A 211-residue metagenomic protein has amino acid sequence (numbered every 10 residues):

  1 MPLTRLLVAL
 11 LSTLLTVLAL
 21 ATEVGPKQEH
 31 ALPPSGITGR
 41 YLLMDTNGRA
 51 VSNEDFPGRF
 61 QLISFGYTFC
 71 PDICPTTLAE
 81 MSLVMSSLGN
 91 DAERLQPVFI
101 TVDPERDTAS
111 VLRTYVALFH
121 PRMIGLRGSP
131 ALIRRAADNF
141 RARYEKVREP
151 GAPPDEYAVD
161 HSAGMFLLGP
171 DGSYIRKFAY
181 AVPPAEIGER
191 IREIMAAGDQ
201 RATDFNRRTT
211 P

Functional and structural regions predicted by a protein language model:
M1-R40, M44, I194-A197, R207-P211: N-terminal targeting signals for export/organelle localization
T38-G39, Q61, S162-A163: Short loop/turn microsegments at loop-to-beta-strand junctions
Y41-Q61, M85: A short beta-strand-turn-helix
N53-T77, M81: Short active-site neighborhood of thiol/selenol oxidoreductases, capturing the structured segment around
Y67-T68, I100-E105, P121, S129-A131 (+3 more regions): Solvent-exposed coil/turn segments that connect beta secondary-structure elements in extracytoplasmic/periplasmic
T76-A136: Structural microenvironment flanking redox-active thiols in thiol-disulfide oxidoreductases
D107, P121-R135, H161-F166, R190-R192 (+2 more regions): Periplasmic c-type cytochrome electron-transfer domains
L132-R190: Thiol/disulfide oxidoreductase modules built on the thioredoxin-like
